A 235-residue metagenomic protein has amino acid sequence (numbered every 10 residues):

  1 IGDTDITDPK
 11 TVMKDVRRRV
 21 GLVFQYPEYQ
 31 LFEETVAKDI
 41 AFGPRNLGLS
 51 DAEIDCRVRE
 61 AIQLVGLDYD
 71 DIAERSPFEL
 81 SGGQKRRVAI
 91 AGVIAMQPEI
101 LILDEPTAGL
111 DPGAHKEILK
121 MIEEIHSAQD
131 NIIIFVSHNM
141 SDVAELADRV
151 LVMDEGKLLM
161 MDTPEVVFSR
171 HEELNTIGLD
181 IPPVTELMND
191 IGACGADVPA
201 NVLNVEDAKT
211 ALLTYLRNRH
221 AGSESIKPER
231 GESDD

Functional and structural regions predicted by a protein language model:
G2-D15: ABC ATPase NBD Q-loop/coupling interface
S76-L80, Q84: Conserved ABC ATPase signature
I90-A91: Hydrophobic anchor residue at the start of the ABC signature
Q97: Conserved catalytic motifs of ABC-family nucleotide-binding domains
L101-D104: Catalytic Walker B motif of ABC-type/P-loop ATPase nucleotide-binding domains
V143-E145: A short, surface-exposed alpha-helical micro-motif characterized by mixed small hydrophobic and charged/polar residues
